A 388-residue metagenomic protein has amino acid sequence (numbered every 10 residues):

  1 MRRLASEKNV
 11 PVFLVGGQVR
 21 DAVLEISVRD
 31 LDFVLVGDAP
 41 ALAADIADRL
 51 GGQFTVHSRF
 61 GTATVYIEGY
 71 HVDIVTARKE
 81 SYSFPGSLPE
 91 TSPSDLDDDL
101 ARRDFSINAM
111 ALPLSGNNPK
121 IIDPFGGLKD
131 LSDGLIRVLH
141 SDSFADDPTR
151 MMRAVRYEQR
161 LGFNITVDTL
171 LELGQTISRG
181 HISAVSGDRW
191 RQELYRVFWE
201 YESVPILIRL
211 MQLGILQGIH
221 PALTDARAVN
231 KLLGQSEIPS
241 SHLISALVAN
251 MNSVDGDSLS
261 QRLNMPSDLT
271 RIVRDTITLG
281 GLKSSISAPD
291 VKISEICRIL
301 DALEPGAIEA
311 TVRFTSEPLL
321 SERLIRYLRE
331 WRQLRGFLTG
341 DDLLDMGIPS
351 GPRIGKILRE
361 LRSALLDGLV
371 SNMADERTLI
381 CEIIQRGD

Functional and structural regions predicted by a protein language model:
M1-D388: Catalytic cores of the polymerase beta-like nucleotidyltransferase superfamily and closely associated nucleotide
